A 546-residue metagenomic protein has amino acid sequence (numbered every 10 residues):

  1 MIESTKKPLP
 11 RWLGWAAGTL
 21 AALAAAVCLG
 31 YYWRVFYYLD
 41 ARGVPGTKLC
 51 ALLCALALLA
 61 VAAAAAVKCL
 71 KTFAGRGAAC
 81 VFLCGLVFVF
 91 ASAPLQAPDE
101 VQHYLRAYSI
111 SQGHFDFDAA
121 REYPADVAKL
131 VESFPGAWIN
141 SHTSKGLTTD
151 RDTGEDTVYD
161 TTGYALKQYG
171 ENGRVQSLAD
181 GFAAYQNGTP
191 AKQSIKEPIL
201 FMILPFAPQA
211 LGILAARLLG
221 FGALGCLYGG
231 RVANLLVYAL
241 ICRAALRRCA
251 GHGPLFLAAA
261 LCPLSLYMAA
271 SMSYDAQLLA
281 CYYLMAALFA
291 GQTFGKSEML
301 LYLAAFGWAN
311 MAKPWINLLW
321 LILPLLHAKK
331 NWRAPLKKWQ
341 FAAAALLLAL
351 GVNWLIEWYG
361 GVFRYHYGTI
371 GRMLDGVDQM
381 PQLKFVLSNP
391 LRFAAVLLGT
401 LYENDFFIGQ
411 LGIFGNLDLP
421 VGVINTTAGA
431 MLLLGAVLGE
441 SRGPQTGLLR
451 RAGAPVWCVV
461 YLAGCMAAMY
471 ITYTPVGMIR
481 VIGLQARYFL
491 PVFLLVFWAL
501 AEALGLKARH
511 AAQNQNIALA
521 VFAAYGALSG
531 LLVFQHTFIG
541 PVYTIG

Functional and structural regions predicted by a protein language model:
A25-L52, Y359-Y365, A511-G546: Transmembrane helical bundles and short interhelical boundary loops of multi-pass, membrane-embedded
V61, G225-H252: Transmembrane-helix motifs of polytopic, lipid-linked glycan transferases
T72-G75, F221-L224, R243-P263: Transmembrane-helix signature of polytopic, membrane-embedded enzymes that assemble or transfer cell-envelope glycans
H114-L227: Interfacial juxtamembrane loops and adjacent helix segments that form the catalytic/substrate-binding surfaces
Y267, E298-P314, L319-L325, L348: Membrane-interface alpha helices of multi-pass inner-membrane proteins
S271-L278: Short acidic/glycine- and proline-prone juxtamembrane loop motifs at membrane-interface regions of multi-pass membrane
L288-F294, N317-L347: Perimembrane helix-loop-helix junctions
W354-E440: Membrane-lumen/periplasm interface segments of multi-pass, membrane-embedded glycan/lipid transferases
